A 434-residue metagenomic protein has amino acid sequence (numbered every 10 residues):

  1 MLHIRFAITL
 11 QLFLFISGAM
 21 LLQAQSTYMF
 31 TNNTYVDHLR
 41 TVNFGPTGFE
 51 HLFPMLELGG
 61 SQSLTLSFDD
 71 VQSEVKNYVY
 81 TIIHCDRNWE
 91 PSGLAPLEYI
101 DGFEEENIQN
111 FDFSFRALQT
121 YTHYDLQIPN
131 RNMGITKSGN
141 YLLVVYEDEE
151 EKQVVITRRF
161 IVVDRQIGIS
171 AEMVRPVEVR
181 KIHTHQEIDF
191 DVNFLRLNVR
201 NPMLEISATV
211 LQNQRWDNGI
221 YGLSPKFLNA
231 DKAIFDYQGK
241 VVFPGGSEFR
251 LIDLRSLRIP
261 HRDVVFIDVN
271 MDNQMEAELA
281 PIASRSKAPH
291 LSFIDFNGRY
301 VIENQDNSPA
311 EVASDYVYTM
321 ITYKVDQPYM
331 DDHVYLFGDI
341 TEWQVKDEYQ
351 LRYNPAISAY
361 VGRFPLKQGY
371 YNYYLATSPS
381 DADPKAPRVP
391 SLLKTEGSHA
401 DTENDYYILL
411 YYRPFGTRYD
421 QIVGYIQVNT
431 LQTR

Functional and structural regions predicted by a protein language model:
M1-T27: Bacterial Sec-dependent N-terminal signal peptides
M29, V162-H185, G397-G424: Low-complexity, Pro/Ser/Thr- and charge-rich linker/hinge segments at domain boundaries
T34-H84, K181-V192, D306-I321: Contiguous beta-strand segments within globular domains
E74-G102, R200-L223, D331-E342: Extended low-complexity, serine/threonine- and proline-enriched intrinsically disordered segments
R87-W89, M133, E147-V155, R215 (+2 more regions): Short acidic/polar inter-strand loop motif in beta-rich domains
D101-Y124, W216-P225, M320-Q368, S380-R413 (+1 more regions): Aromatic-rich carbohydrate-binding modules that target alpha-glucans
L118-D148: Ligand-binding face of N-terminal immunoglobulin V-set domains in extracellular IgSF glycoproteins
L279-M330, I422-R434: Basic K/R-rich, polyanion-interacting modules in nucleoproteins and related proteins
